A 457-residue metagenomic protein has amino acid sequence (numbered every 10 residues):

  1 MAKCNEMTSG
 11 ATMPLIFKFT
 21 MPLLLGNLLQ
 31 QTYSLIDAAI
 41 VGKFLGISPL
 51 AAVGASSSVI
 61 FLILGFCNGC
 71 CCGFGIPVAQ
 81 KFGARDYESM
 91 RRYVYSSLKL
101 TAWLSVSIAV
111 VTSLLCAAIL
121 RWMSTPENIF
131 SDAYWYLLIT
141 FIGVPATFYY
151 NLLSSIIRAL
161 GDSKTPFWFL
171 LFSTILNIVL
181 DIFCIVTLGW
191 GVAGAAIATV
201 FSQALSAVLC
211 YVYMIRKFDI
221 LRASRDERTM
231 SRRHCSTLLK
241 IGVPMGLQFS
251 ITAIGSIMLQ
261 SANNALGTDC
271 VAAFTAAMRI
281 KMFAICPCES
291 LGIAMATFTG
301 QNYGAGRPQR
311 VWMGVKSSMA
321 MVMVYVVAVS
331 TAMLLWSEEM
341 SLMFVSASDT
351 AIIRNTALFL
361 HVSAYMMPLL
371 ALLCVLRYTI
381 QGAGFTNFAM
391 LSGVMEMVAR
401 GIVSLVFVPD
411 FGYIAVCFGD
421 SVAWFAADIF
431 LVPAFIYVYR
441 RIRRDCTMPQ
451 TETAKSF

Functional and structural regions predicted by a protein language model:
M1-T20, V78-G143, T187-V243, T299-M366 (+1 more regions): Short alpha-helical transmembrane segments in multi-pass integral membrane proteins
S9, M13-T32, I36, V59-F66 (+7 more regions): Residue-level signal for short hydrophobic patches within transmembrane helices of multi-pass membrane transporters
K18-D37, I139, Y150, S173 (+4 more regions): Transmembrane helical elements of multi-pass membrane transporters/channels
T32-A51, L120-E127, F183-W190, S250-R279 (+5 more regions): Helix-terminus/linker motif at the lipid-water interface of multi-pass membrane proteins
V41-F61, E127-D132, V192-A193, H234-I241 (+5 more regions): Interfacial/gating helices of multi-pass transporter permease domains
L50-V110, T147-P166, A273-S337, L370-S392: Small-residue-rich hydrophobic transmembrane alpha-helices
L62-G65, A109, N177-D181, A207-Y211 (+4 more regions): Hydrophobic transmembrane alpha-helices of multi-pass small-molecule transporters
C71, I139-R158, P166-T174, A195-V208 (+4 more regions): Short runs within selected transmembrane alpha-helices of multi-pass transporters and secretion channels
